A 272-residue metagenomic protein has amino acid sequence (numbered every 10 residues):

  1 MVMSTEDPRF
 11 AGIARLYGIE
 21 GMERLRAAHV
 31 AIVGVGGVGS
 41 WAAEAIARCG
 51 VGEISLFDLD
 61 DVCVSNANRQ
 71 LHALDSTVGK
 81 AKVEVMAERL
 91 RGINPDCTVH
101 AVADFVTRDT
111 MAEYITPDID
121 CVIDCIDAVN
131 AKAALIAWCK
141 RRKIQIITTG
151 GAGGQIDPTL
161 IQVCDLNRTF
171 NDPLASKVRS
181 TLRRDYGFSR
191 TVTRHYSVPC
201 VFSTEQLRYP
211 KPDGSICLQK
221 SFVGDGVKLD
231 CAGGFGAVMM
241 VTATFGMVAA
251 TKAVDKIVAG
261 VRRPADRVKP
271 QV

Functional and structural regions predicted by a protein language model:
M1-A31: N-terminal charged helix/coil linker that caps or initiates catalytic domains
V2-E6, P117-D118, I126-A131, I146 (+3 more regions): Glycine-rich phosphate/adenylate-binding loop
I32-G34, F57: Conserved N-terminal Rossmann-fold NAD(P)-binding element of oxidoreductases
V38-G39: Hydrophobic/small residue at the entry helix of a nucleotide-binding pocket
V51-N94: Glycine-rich phosphate-binding loop and adjoining beta1-alpha1-beta2 segment of Rossmann-like nucleotide-binding folds
S65-H72, Q155-L166: Acidic/polar active-site rim loop that often engages polyanionic ligands
V102-M111: Conserved SAM/SAH-binding loop
